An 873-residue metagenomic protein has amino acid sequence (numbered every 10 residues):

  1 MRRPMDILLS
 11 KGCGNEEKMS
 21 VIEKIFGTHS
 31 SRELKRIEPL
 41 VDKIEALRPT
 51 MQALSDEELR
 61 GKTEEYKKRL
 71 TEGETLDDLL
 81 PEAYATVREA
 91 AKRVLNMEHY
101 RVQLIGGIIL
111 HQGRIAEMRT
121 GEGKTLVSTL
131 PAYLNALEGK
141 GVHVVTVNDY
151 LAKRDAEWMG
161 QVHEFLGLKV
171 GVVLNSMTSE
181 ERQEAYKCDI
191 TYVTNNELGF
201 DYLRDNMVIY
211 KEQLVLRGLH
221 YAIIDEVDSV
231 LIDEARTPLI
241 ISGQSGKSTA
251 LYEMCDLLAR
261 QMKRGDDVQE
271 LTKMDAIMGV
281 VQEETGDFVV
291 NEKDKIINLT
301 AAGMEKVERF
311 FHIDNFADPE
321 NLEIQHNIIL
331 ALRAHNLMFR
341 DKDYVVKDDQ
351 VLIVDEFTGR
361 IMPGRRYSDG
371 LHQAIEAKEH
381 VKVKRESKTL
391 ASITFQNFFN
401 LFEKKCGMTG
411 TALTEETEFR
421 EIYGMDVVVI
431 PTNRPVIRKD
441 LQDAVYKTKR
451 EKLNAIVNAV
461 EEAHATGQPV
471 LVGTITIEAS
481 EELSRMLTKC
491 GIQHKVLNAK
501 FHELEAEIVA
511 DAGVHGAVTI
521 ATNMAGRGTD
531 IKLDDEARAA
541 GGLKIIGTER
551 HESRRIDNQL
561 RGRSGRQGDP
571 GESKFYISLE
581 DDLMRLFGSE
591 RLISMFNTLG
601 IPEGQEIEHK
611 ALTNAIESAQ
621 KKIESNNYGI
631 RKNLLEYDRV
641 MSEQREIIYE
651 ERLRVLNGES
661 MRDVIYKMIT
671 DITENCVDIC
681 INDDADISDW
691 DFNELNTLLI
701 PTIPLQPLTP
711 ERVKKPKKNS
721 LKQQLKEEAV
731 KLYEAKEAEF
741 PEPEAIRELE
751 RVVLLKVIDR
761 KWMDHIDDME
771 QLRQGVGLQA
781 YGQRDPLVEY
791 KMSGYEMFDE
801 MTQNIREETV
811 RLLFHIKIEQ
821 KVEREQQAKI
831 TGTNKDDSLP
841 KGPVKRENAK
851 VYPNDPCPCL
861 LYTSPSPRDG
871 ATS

Functional and structural regions predicted by a protein language model:
I7-K18: Short, Lys/Arg-enriched N-terminal segments with co-localized hydrophobic residues within the first ~10-30 amino acids
L9, T833-K835, P865: Serine/threonine-rich, low-complexity intrinsically disordered segments
K18-S578, L583, G588-M595: Conserved P-loop NTPase motor core
Y344-L352, T358-R365, Q567-G568, F575 (+1 more regions): Extended, charged helical/alpha-beta scaffold domains that provide interaction surfaces
V457-H502, L635, L656, A735-V753 (+2 more regions): Structured DNA-binding interfaces in DNA transaction proteins
Y862-D869: Conserved small/polar residues in nucleotide/adenosyl-binding loops
